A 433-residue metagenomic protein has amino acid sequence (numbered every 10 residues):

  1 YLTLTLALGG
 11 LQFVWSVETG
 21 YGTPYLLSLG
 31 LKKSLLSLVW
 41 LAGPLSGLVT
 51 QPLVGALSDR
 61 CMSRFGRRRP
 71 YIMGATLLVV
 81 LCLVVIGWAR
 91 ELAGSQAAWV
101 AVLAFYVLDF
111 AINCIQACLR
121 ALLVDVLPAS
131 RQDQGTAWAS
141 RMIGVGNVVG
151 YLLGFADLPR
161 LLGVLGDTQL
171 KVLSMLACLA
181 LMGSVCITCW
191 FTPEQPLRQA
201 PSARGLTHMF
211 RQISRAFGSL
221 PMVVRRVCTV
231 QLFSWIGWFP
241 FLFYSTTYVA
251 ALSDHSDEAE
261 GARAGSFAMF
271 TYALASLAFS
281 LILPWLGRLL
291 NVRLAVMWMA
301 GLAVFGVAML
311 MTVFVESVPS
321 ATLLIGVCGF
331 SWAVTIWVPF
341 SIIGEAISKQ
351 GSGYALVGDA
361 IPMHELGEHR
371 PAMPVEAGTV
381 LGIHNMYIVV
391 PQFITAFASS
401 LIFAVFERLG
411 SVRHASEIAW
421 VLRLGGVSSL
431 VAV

Functional and structural regions predicted by a protein language model:
Y1-S46, V223-E258: Helix-loop boundary and gating motifs at the non-cytosolic
L2-T3, K32-A42, A137-W138, T168-V172 (+4 more regions): Loop-to-transmembrane helix entry
S46-G66, L158-R160, A278-L294, F403: Helix-to-loop junctions at the C-terminal end of transmembrane segments in multipass secondary transporters
V49-T50, F243, A264-R288, G301 (+1 more regions): Transmembrane alpha-helices of Major Facilitator/SLC transporters
F65-I72, W138, A156-L179, R293-V296 (+2 more regions): A membrane-interface helix-boundary motif in multi-pass transporters
Y71-S95, A300-E316: C-terminal ends and interior cores of transmembrane alpha-helices in multi-pass membrane transporters/permeases
Q96-V102, Y106, I112-R120, V126-P240 (+3 more regions): Intracellular loop-helix junctions on the cytosolic face of multi-pass helical membrane proteins
L294-P339: C-terminal transmembrane helical hairpin of 12-TM major facilitator-type secondary transporters
